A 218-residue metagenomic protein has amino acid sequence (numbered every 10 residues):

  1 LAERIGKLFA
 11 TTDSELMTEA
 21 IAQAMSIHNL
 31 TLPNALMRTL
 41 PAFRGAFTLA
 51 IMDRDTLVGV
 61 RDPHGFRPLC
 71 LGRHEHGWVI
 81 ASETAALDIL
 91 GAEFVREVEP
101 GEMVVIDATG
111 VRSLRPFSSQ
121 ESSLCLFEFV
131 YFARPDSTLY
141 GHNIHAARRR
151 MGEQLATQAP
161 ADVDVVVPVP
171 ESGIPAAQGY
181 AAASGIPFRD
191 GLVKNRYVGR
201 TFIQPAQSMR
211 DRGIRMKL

Functional and structural regions predicted by a protein language model:
L1-P100, V105-V163, V169: Conserved short alpha-helical segments that host acidic/polar catalytic motifs at enzyme active sites
I27, P160-D164, A182-G191: Secondary-structure transition/capping motifs at alpha-helix termini and the adjoining loop/turn into the next element
N34, T56, S172, A183 (+1 more regions): Flexible domain-boundary/linker segments
R67, P175, T201: Gly/Ser/Thr-rich beta-alpha loop segments that engage phosphate groups in nucleotides
F127-E128, A176, V198: A general marker of short, structured functional hotspots
P170-A176: Gly/Ser/Thr-rich loops at beta-strand to alpha-helix junctions that form or flank small-molecule/cofactor-binding
G179: Active-site signature of alpha/beta-hydrolase-fold catalytic machinery across serine- and Asp/Cys-nucleophile hydrolases
G185-L218: Short, glycine/charge-rich flexible loops or terminal/linker lids adjacent to PRPP-binding catalytic cores
